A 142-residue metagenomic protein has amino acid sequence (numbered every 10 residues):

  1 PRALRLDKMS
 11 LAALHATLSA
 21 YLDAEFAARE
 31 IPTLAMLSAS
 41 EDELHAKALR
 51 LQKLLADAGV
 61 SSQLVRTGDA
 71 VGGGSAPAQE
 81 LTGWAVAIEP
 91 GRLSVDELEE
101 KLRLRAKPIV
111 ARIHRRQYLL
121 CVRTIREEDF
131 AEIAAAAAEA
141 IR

Functional and structural regions predicted by a protein language model:
P1-K53: Active-site C-terminal subdomain of aminotransferase-like
S10, S94, D129: Short phosphate-engaging motifs
E41, H45-R126: Conserved C-terminal alpha-helix-loop-beta "cap" of PLP-dependent enzymes that closes/shapes the active-site mouth
D129-A136: Charge-rich, low-aromatic oligomerization/scaffolding segments with amphipathic character
E139-R142: Catalytic-site microenvironment of enzymes that process N-acetyl-hexosamine-containing cell-wall polysaccharides
